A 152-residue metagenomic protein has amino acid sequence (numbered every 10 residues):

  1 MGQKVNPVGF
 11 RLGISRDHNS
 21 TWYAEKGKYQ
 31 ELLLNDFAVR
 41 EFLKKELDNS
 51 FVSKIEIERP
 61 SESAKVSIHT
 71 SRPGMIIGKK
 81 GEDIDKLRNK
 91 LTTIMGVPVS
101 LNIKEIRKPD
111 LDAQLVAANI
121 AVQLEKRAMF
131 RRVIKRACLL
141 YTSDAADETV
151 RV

Functional and structural regions predicted by a protein language model:
M1-S143: RNA-contacting regions in translation and RNA-metabolism proteins, encompassing KH/S1 modules where present
Y141-V152: Single conserved hydrophobic/aromatic residue that forms the stacking wall/gate of nucleotide- or nucleobase-binding
